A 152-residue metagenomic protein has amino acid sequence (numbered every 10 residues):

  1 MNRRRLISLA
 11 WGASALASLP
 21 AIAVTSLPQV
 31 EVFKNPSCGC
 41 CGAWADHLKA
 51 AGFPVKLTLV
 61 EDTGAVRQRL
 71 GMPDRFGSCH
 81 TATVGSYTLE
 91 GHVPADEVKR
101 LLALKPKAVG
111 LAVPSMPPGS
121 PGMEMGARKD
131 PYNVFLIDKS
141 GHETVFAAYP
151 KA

Functional and structural regions predicted by a protein language model:
M1-A13: N-terminal secretory signal peptides and thylakoid transit peptides that target proteins across membranes
S18-P20: N-terminal signal peptide c-region/cleavage motif recognized by signal peptidases
P28-A43: Local sequence-structure signature of Cys/Sec-based thiol-disulfide redox active-site neighborhoods
S37, W44, L59-D62, P94-V98: Stable alpha-helical elements in mature extracytoplasmic
A45-L57: Iron-sulfur (Fe-S) cluster-binding segments and ferredoxin-like electron-carrier domains, especially [2Fe-2S]
V55-V66, F76, V84: Thiol-based oxidoreductase modules, predominantly thioredoxin-like and allied folds used for disulfide exchange
R69-A152: Thiol/selenol-based redox catalytic cores and closely related redox-interacting motifs
